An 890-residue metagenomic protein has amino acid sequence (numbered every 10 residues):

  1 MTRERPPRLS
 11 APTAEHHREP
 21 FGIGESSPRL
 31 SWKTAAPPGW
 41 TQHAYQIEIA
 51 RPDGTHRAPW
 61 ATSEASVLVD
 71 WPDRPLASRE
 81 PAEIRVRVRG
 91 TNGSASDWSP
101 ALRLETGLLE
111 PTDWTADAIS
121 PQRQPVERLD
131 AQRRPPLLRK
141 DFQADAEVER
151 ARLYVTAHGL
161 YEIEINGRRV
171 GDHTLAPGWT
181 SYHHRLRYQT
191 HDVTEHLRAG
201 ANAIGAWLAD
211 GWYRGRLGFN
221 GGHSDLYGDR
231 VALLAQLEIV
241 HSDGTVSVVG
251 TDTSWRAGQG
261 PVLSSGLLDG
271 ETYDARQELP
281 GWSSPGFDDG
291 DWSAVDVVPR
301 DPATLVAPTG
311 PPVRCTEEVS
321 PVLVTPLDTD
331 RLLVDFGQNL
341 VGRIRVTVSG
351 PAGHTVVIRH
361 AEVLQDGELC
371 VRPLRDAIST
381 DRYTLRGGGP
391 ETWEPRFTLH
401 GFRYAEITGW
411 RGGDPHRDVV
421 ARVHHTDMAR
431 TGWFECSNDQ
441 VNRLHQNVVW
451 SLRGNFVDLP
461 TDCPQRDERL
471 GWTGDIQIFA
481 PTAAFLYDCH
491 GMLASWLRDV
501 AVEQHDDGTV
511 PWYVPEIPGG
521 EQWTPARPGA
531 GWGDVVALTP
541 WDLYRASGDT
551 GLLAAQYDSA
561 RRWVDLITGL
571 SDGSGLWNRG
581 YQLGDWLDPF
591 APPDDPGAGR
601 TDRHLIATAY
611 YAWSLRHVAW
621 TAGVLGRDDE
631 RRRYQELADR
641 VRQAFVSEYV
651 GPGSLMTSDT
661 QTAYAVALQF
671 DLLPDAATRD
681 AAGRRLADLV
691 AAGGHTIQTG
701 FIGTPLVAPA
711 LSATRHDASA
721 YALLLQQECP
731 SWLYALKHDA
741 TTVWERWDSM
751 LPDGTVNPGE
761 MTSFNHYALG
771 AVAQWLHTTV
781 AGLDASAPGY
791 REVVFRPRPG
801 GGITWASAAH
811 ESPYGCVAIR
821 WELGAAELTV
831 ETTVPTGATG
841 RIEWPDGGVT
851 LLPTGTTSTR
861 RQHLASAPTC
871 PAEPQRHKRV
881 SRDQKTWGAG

Functional and structural regions predicted by a protein language model:
T2-D467, G474-D475, G491-A494, D507 (+5 more regions): Extracellular/oxidizing-compartment recognition motifs
A151-V155, I165-N166, R343-E362, E394-T398 (+7 more regions): Alpha-helical support elements that line or immediately flank enzyme active sites and cofactor-binding pockets
L160, D252-S254, G258, D414-N447 (+9 more regions): Active-site acid/base region of carbohydrate-active enzymes
I204, L208, Y273-D274, D467-T473 (+8 more regions): C-terminal capping/lid segments that line or modulate ligand- or cofactor-binding pockets
H223-E238, S247-W282, G286, V306-E317 (+2 more regions): Non-catalytic C-terminal accessory modules of carbohydrate-active enzymes
G401, S866, S881-R882: Intrinsically disordered, low-complexity segments enriched in serine/proline and basic residues
